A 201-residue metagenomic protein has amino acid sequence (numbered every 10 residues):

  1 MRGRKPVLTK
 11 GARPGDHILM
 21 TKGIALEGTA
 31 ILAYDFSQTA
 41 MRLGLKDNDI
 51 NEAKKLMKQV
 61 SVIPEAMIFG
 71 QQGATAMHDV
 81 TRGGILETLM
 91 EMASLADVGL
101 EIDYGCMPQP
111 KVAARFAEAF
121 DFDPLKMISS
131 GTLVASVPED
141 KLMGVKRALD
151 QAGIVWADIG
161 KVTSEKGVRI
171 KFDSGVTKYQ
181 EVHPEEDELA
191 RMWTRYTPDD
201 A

Functional and structural regions predicted by a protein language model:
M1-T39, K161, D173: Glycine-rich anion-binding loops of enzyme active sites
G3-G11, T21, A66, M90 (+2 more regions): A generic local secondary-structure boundary/capping motif
T9-R13, L43-L45, M67-Q71, S94 (+3 more regions): Solvent-exposed alpha-helices and their adjacent loops that cap or buttress functional pockets in soluble metabolic
A53-S129: Active-site-proximal betaalpha loop/short-helix elements that scaffold phosphoryl/nucleotidyl transfer chemistry
V80-T81, G99-P108, K126-I128, K146-D173: Beta-strand->loop->alpha-helix junctions that form or flank phosphate-binding loops in nucleotide-handling enzymes
S136-M143: Helix N-cap motif at beta-to-alpha junctions
A152-A201: Acidic, Ser/Thr/Pro-rich beta/coil linker or hinge segments at domain junctions
